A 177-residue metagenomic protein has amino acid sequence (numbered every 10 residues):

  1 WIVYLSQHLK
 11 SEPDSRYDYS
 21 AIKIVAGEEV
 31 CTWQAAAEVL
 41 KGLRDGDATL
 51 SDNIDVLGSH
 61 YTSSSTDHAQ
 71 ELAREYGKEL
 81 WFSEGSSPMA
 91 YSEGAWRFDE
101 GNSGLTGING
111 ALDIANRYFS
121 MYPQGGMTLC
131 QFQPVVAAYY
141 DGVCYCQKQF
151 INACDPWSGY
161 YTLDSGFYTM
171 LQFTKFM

Functional and structural regions predicted by a protein language model:
W1-E93: Active-site neighborhood of glycoside hydrolase catalytic domains
F82-K175: Aromatic/acidic polysaccharide-binding cleft in carbohydrate-active enzymes
